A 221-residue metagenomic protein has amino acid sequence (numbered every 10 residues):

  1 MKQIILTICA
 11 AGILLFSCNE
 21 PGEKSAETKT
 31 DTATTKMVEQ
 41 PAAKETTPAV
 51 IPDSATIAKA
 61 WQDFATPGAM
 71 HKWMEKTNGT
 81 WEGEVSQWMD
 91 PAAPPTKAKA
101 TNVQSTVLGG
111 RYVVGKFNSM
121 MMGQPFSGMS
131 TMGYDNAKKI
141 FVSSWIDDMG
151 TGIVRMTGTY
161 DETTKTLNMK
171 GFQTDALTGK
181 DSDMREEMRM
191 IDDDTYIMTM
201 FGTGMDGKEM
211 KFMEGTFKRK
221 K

Functional and structural regions predicted by a protein language model:
K2-I8: Sec-dependent signal peptide recognition, specifically the positively charged N-region followed immediately by
F16-S17: C-terminal motif of bacterial Sec signal peptides marking the signal peptidase cleavage site
E20-P21, V50-I51, T56, V154-M156 (+3 more regions): Asp-box/BNR beta-propeller blade signature and adjacent active/binding-site loops in extracellular glycan-interacting
P21-I57: Low-complexity, Pro/Thr/Ser/Glu-rich flexible segments characteristic of extracytoplasmic/periplasmic regions
A65-T80: N-terminal helix-cap/turn-to-beta initiation motif at the start of protein domains
E84-R185: Central antiparallel beta-sheet cores of small beta-barrel/beta-sandwich binding domains
L108, M190-D194: Residue-level recognition of beta-strand termini and adjacent short loop/turns
D193-K221: Edge beta-strand at a domain terminus
